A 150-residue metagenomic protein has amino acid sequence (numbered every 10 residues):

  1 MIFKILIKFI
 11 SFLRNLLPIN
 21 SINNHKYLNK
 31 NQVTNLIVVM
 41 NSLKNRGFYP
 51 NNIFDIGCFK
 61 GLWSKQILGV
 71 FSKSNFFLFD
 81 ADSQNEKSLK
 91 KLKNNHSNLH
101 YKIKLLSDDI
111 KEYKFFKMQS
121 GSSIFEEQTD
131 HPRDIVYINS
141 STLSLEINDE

Functional and structural regions predicted by a protein language model:
I2-E150: Phosphate/nucleotide-binding beta-alpha loop and adjacent structural elements of enzyme active sites
